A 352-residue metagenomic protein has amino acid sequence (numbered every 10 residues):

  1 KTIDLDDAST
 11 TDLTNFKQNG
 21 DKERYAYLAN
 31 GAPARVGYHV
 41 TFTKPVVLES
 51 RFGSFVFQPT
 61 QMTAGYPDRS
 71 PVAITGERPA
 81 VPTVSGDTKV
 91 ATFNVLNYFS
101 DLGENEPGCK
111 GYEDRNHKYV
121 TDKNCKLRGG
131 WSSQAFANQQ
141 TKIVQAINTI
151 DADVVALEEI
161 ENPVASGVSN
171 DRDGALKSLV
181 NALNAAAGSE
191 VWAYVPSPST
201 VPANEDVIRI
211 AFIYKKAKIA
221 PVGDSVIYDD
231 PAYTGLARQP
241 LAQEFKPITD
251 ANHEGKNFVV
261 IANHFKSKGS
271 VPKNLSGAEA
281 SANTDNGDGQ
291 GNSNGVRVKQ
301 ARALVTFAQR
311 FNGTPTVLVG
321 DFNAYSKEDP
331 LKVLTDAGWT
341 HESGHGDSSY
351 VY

Functional and structural regions predicted by a protein language model:
K1-V120, Y228-Y233, Q239, R297 (+1 more regions): Extended non-catalytic accessory segments flanking core domains
D4, V56-Q58, K89-T92, D153-E159 (+8 more regions): Structural recognition of the beta-strand scaffold that forms the well-ordered cores of secreted hydrolase catalytic
T10-D12, V95-S100, I160-V164, S199-N204 (+6 more regions): Solvent-exposed loop/turn segments at secondary-structure junctions within structured extracellular/periplasmic domains
T83-V90, F99, A217-A220, L236-T284: Beta-strand-turn-beta hairpins that frame and shape the catalytic cleft of phosphate-ester-processing enzymes
N94-V95, F136, I143, I147-V168 (+5 more regions): Active-site beta-strand/loop signature of hydrolases that rely on acidic residues for catalysis
N97-A137, G269-G295: Acidic/histidine-rich helix-loop elements that form or flank divalent-metal/phosphate-binding sites at the catalytic
S132-G235, T335-S343: Active-site surface patch of divalent metal-dependent phosphodiester/phosphate bond hydrolases
S178, A185, A282-Y352: Metal-dependent phosphoesterases centered on the DNase I-like endonuclease/exonuclease/phosphatase
